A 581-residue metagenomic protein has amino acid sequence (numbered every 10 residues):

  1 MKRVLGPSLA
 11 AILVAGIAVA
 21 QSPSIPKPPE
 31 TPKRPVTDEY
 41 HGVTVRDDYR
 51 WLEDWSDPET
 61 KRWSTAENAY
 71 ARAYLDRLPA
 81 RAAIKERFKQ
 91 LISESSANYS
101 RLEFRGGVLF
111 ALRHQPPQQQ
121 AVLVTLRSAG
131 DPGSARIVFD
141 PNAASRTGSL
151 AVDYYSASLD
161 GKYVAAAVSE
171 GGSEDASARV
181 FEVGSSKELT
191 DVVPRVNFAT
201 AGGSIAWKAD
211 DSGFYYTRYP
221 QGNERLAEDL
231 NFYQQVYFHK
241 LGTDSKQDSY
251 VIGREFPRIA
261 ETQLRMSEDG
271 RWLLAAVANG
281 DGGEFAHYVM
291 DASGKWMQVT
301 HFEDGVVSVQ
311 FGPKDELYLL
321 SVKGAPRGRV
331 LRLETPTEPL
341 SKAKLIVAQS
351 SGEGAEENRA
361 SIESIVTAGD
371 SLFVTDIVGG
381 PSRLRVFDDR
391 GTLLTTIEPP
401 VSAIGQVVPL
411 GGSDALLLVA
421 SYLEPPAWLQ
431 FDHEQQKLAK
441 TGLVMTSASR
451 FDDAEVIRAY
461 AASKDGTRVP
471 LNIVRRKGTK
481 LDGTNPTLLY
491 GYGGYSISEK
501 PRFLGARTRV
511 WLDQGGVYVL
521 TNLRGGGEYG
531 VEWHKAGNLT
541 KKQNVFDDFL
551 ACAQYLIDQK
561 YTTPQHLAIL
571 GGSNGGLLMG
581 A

Functional and structural regions predicted by a protein language model:
M1-V4: Positively charged n-region of N-terminal signal peptides that target proteins for export
P7, I12, G16-D389, L393-D414 (+3 more regions): Beta-propeller folds
N142-Y155, A167-S173, K187, F431-K437 (+2 more regions): Cap/lid segment of the alpha/beta-hydrolase catalytic domain
